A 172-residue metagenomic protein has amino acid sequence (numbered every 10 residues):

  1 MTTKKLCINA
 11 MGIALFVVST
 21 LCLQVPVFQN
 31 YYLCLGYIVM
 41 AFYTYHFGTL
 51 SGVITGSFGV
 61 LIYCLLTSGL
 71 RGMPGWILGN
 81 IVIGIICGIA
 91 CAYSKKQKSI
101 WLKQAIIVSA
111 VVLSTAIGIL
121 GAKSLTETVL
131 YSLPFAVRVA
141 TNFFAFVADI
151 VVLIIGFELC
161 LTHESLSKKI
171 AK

Functional and structural regions predicted by a protein language model:
M1-H46, L50: Hydrophobic transmembrane alpha-helices
L6-M11, I38, T49-S57, M73-L78 (+2 more regions): Hydrophobic alpha-helical transmembrane segments
N9, I13-V17, T44, G52 (+9 more regions): Small-residue faces within membrane-embedded alpha-helices
V18-L33, F58-C91, A136-V137: Interfacial aromatic-anchored transmembrane helix boundaries in multi-pass membrane proteins
V25-Y31, G69-G75, K98-K172: Membrane-embedded alpha-helical hairpins and interfacial helices in multi-pass inner-membrane proteins
G36-M40, G79-G84, D149, L153: Hydrophobic core segments of transmembrane alpha-helices in multi-pass, intramembrane catalytic enzymes
F42-Y43, A90, T126-E127: Broad structural signal for hydrophobic residues in well-ordered alpha-helices, predominantly aliphatic
H46-F47, I89-K95, L159-S165: Structural signal for the C-terminal ends of transmembrane alpha-helices and the immediately following loop
